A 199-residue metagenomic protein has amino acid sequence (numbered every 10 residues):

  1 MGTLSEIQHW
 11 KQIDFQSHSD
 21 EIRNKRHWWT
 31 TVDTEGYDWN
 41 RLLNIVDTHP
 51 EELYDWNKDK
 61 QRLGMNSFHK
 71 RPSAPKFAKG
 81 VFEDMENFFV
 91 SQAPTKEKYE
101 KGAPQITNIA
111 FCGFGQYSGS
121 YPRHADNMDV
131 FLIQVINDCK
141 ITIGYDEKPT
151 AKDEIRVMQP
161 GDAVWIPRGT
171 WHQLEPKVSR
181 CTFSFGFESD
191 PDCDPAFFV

Functional and structural regions predicted by a protein language model:
M1-T48: An N-terminal JmjN-like helical accessory module and its immediate linker preceding a catalytic domain
Q12-D20, G36, D47-D162, T170-V199: Active-site region of the double-stranded beta-helix
